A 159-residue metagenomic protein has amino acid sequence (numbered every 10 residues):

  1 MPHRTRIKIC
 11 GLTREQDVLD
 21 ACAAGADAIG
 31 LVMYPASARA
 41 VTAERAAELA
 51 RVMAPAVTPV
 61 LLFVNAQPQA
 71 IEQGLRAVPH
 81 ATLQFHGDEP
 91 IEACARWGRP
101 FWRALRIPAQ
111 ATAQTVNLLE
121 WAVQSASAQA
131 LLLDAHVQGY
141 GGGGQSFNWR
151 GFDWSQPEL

Functional and structural regions predicted by a protein language model:
M1-L159: Conserved N-terminal beta1-alpha1 strand-loop-helix module at the mouth
